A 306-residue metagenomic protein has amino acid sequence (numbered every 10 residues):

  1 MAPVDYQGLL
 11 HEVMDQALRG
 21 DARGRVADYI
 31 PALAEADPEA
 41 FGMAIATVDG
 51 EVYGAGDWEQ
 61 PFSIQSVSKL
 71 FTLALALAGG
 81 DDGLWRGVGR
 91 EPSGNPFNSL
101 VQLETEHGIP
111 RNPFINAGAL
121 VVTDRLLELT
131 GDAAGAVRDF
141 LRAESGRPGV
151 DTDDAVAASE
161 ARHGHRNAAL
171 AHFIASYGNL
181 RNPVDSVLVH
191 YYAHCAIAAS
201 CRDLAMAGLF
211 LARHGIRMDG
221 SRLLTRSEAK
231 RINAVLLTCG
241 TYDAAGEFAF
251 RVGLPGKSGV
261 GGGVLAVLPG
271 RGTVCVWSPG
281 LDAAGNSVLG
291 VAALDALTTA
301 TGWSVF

Functional and structural regions predicted by a protein language model:
M1-A22, A78-H190: Active-site-adjacent helix/loop patches that line small-molecule binding or acyl-intermediate pockets
A2-Y6, D15, R25-D37, S63-F71 (+1 more regions): Non-catalytic interaction/Regulatory regions outside core domains
H11-L18, V67-A78, R226-G246: A charged amphipathic helix-loop-strand protein-protein interaction module that recurs in cytosolic assemblies
L18-A55, G263-A266: A short, well-structured edge-of-sheet supersecondary motif
L33-A36, P110-N112, R162, G253-K257 (+1 more regions): Short Gly/Pro-enriched turn/cap motifs at secondary-structure boundaries
D49-G50, S63-W85, A207, V274: Active-site SXXK
G131, A161-G164, A168-R231, D282-S287: Penicillin-binding protein/beta-lactamase superfamily catalytic region
H214-F306: Structured C-terminal helix/loop/strand segments within mature extracytoplasmic catalytic/sensor domains
